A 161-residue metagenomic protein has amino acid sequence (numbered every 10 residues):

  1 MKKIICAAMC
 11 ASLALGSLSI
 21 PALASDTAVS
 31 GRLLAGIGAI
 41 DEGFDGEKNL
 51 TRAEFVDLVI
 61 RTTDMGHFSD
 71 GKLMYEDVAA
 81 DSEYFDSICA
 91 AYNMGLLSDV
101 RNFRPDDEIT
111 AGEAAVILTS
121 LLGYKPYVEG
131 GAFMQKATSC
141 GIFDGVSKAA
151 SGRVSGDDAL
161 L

Functional and structural regions predicted by a protein language model:
K2-D86, Y92-V154: Feature responds to low-complexity, polar/acidic, surface-exposed segments characteristic of secreted/exported proteins
D157: Surface-exposed binding/hinge segments that line and control ligand-binding clefts or catalytic entry sites
